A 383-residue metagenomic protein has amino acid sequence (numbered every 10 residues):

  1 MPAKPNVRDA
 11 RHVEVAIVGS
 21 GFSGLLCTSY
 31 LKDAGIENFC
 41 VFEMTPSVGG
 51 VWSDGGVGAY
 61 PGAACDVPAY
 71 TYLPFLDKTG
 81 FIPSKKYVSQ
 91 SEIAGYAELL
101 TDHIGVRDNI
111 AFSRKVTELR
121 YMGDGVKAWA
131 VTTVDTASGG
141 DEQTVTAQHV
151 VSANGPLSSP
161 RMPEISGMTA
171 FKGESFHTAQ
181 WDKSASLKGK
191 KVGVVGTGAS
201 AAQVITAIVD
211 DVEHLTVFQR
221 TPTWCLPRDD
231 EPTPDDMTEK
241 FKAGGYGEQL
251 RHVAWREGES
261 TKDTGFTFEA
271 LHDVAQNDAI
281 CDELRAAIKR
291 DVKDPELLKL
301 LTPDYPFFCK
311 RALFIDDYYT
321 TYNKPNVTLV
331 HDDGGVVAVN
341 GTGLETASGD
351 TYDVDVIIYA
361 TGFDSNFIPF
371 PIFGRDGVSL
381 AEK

Functional and structural regions predicted by a protein language model:
K4-F22, L26-S47, S53, D141 (+2 more regions): Rossmann-like dinucleotide-binding core of oxidoreductases
V7-R8, L73-I82, T264-E269, P303: Short glycine/proline-rich turn/loop motifs
V13, I17, F22-I110, R220 (+2 more regions): Beta1-alpha1 glycine-rich phosphate/pyrophosphate-binding loop at the start of Rossmann-like nucleotide-binding domains
G80-L99, A111, V195, D273-N277 (+1 more regions): Short beta-strand to alpha-helix junction loop
S84-L157: Feature captures the FAD/FMN-dependent oxidoreductase FAD-binding
F112-A128, V327-A347: A conserved short coil-to-beta-strand element within the FAD-binding core of flavoproteins
K115, M122-T136, G140-T146, A287-T321: Conserved redox-cofactor binding core of oxidoreductases
V356, A360-K383: Glycine/threonine-rich phosphate-binding loop and adjacent beta-strand/alpha-helix elements that clamp
